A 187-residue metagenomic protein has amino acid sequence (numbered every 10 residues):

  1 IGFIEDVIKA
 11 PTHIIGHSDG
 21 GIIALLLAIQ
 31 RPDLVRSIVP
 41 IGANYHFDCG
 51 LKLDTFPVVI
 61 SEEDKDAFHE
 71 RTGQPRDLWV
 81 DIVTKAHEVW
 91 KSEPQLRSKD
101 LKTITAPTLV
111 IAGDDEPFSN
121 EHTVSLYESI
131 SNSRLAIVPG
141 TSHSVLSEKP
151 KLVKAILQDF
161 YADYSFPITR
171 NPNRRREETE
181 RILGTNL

Functional and structural regions predicted by a protein language model:
I1-T12: Conserved acidic catalytic loop of the alpha/beta-hydrolase fold
G16-S18: Conserved alpha/beta-hydrolase "nucleophile elbow" surrounding the catalytic nucleophile
I22-Q30, L34-A67: Flexible "cap/lid" loop of the alpha/beta hydrolase fold
T84-D100, D114: Active-site nucleophile elbow and catalytic-triad environment of alpha/beta-hydrolase enzymes
T103-I104, V110-A112: Short beta-strand/loop motif that positions the catalytic acidic residue of the alpha/beta-hydrolase fold
P117-H122: Conserved alpha/beta-hydrolase "acid-adjacent" motif
T123-S144: Catalytic histidine neighborhood in serine/cysteine hydrolases with alpha/beta-hydrolase-type architecture
P139-L187: Catalytic active-site module of serine/aspartate enzymes centered on a nucleophile-bearing elbow/loop
